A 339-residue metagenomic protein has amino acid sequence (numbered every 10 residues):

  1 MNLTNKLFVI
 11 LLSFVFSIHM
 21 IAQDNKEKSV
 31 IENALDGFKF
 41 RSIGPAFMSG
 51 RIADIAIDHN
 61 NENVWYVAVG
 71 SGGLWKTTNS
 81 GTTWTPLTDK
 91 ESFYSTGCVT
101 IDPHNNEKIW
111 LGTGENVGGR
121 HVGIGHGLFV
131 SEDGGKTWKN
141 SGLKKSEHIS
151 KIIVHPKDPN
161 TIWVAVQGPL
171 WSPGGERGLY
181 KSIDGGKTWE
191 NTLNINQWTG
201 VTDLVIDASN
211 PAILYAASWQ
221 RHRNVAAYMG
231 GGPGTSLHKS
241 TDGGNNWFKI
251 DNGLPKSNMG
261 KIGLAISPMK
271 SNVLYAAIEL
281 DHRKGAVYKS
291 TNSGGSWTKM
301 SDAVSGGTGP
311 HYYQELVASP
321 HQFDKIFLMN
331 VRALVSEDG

Functional and structural regions predicted by a protein language model:
M1-K26: Bacterial Sec-dependent N-terminal signal peptides
Q23-G339: Beta-propeller blade termini and top-face loops
